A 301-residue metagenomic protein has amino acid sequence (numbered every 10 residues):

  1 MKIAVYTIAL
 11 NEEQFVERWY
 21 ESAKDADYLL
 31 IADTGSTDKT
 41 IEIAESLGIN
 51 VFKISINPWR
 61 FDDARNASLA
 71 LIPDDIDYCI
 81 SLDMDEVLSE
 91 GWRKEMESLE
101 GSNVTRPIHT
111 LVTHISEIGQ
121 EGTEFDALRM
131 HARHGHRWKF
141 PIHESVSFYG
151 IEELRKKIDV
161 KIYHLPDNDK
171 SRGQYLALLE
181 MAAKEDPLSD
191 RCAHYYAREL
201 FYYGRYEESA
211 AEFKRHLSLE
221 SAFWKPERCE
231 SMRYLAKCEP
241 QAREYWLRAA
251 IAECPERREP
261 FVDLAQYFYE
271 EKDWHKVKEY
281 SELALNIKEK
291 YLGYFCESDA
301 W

Functional and structural regions predicted by a protein language model:
T7, A26-G35, F52-I54, S81: Short beta-strand/loop segment that forms part of the nucleotide-sugar
T7-Y28: Short, well-formed alpha-helical segments that are part of the catalytic scaffolds of diverse glycosyltransferases
Q14-E17, D38-L47, G91: Acidic helix N-cap motif at the loop->helix transition within catalytic regions of sugar-transfer enzymes
S22, A32-E45, I56-N57, D83-E86: A conserved acidic beta->alpha catalytic loop
D62-L69, L88-A211: Catalytic-site signature of metal-activated, phosphate-bearing donor transferases, centered on the GT-A/GT-A-like
N66-Y78: Active-site nucleotide-sugar/metal-binding loop of Leloir-type enzymes
Y175, S209, A242-R243, V277: Single-residue signature of alpha-solenoid repeat helices
P187, S221, C254-P255, E289: Short coil turns that delineate tetratricopeptide repeat
